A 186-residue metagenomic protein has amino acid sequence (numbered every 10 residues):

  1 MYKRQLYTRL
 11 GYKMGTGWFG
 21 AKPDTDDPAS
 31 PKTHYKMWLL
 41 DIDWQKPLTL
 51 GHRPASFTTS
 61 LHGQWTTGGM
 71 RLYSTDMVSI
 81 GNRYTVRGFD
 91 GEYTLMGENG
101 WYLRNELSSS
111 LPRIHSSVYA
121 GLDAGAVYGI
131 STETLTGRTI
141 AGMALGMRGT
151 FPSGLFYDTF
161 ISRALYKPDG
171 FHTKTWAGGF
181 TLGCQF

Functional and structural regions predicted by a protein language model:
K3-S117, G121-A124, Y128-I130, H172: C-terminal outer-membrane beta-barrel translocator/porin domains of Gram-negative envelope proteins and their
W44-K46, L107-L111, G149-F151, R163 (+1 more regions): Residue-level signature of outer-membrane beta-barrel architecture
L95-N99, G137-R138, Y166-T175: Solvent-exposed loop/turn segments connecting transmembrane beta-strands in outer-membrane beta-barrel proteins
G100, R138-G146, T150, G154: Short amphipathic alpha-helical segments
P112, G125-G129, P152-G154, A164-K167: Short Gly/Pro-enriched loop/turn and capping motifs at secondary-structure junctions
Y119-G121, L155-S162: Conserved active-site loop/cleft motifs that coordinate metal ions or position small ligands
A124-A144: Outer-membrane beta-barrel transmembrane domain signature
M147-G149, L155-F156, K174-F186: Outer-membrane beta-barrel "beta-signal"
